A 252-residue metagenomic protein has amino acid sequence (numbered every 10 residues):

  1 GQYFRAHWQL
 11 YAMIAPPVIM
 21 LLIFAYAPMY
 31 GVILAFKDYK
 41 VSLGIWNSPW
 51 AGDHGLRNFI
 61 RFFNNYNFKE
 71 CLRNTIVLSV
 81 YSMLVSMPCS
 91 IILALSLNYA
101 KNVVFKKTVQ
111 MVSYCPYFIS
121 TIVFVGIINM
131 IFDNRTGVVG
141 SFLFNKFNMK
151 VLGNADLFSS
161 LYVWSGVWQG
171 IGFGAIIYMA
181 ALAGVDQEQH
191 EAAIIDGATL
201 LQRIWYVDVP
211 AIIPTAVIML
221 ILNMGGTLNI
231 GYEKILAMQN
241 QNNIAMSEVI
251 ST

Functional and structural regions predicted by a protein language model:
Y3-T252: A structural signal for multi-pass alpha-helical bundles of membrane permease subunits that mediate small-molecule
